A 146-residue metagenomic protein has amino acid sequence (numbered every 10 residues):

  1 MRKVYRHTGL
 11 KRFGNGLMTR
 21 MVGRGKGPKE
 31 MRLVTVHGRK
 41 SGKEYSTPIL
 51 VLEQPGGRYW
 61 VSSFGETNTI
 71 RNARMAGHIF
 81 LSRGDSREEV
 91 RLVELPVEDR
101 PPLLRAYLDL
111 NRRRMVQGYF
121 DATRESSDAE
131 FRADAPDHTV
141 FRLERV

Functional and structural regions predicted by a protein language model:
M1-R24: Extreme N-terminal tail/first-helix region
M18-R20, S46-T47, S127-A129: A generic local structural motif
R20-G27, T67-A73: Short linear motifs in intrinsically disordered
G27-M31, D137-H138: A short helix-loop-beta-strand connector motif used in the catalytic cores of GNAT acetyltransferases and, in some
K29-F64: Short beta-strand segments
T35, R142-R145: Short, well-ordered beta-strand micro-motif
F64-R142: Short, structured beta-strand-loop surface elements
